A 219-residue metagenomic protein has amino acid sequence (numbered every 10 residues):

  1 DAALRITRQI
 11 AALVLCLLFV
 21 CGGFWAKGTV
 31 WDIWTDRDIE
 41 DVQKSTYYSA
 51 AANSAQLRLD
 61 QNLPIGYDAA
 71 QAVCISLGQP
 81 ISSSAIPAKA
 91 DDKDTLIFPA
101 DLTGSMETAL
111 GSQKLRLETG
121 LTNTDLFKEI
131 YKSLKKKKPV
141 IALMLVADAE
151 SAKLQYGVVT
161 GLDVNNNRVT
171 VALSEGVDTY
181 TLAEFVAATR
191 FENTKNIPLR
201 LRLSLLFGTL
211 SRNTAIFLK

Functional and structural regions predicted by a protein language model:
D1-L15: N-terminal Sec-pathway targeting helices
I6, L17-T95, V146, F217-K219: Active-site-adjacent structural segments surrounding the nucleophilic cysteine of cysteine proteases and isopeptidases
R58-Y67, Q79, T95-P99, G120-N123 (+3 more regions): Solvent-exposed, acidic/flexible segments
N62, K93-T95, K135, L145 (+1 more regions): Noncatalytic regulatory segments and standalone regulatory/sensor domains
G66-C74, S83, P87, P99 (+6 more regions): Extracytoplasmic/secreted envelope proteins and their assembly/folding machinery, especially bacterial periplasmic
A69, V73-I81, A90, M106-K114 (+4 more regions): Sec/Tat-exported extracytoplasmic proteins
S83-L96, T108-L126: Catalytic cysteine-centered active-site loop
T119-T179: Active-site-adjacent substructure of cysteine-protease-like catalytic cores
